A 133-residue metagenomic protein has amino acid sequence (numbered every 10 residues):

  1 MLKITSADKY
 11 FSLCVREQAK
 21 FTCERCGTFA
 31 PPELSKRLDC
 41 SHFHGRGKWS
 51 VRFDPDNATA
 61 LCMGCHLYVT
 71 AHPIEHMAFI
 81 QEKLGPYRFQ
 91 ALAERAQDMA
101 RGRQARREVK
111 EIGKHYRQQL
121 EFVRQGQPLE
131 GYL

Functional and structural regions predicted by a protein language model:
M1-T22, G102-R106: Short, charged surface segments at domain edges that flank catalytic/cofactor-binding sites
K3, A7, S50, Y68: Conserved aromatic-histidine-acidic binding/catalytic patches
F11, A19, K36-D39, D54-L61 (+1 more regions): Amphipathic alpha-helical interface surfaces
E24-T59: Histidine-centered nuclease catalytic patch
T28-P31, A58-L84: Short Cys/His-centered divalent metal-binding micro-motifs
H44-N57, Q81-A96: Short microdomains enriched in Cys/His and/or Lys/Arg
Q90-L133: Short flanking/linker segments adjacent to small metal-binding domains or redox-active Cys/His motifs
